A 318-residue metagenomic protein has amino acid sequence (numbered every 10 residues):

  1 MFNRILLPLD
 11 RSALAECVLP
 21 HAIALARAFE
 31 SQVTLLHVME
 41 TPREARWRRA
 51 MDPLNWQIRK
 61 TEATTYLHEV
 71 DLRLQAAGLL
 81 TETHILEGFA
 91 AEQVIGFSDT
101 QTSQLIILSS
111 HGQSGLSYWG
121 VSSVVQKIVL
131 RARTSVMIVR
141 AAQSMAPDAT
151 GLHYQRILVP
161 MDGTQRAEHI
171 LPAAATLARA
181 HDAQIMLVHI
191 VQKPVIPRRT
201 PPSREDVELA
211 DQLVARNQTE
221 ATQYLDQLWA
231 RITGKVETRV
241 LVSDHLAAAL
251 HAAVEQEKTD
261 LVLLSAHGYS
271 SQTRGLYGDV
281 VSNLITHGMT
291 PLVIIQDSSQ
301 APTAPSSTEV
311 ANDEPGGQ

Functional and structural regions predicted by a protein language model:
M1-D52, L152-V207, W229-A230, G234-E237 (+3 more regions): Small/aliphatic-rich secondary-structure junction motif
H21-A28, I95-P147, A252-Q318: Gly/Ser-rich helix-loop-strand patches that form or flank binding pockets for ribonucleotide-derived cofactors
T34-L36, E82-L86, M137, M186-V188 (+2 more regions): General small-molecule cofactor/ligand-binding pocket signal
P53-T65, V207-Q223: A short acidic, glycine-rich active-site loop that binds or catalyzes chemistry on phosphate/adenosine moieties
L74-T81, I232-E237: A short helix-to-beta-strand connector/capping loop
I85-Q93, V240-A249: Charged docking surfaces used in two-component/phosphorelay signaling
Y224, L246-E255: A short, acidic, amphipathic alpha-helical segment used as a generic capping/interface helix at domain edges
